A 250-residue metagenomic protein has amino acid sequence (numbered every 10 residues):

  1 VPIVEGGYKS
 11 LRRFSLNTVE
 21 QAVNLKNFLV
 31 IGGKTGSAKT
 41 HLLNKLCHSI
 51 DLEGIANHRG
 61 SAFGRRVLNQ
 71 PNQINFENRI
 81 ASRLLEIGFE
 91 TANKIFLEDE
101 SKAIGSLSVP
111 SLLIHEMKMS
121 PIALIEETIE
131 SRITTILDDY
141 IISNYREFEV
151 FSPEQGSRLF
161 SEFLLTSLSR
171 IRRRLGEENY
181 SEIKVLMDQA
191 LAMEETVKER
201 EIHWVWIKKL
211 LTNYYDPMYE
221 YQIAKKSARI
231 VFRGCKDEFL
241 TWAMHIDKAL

Functional and structural regions predicted by a protein language model:
V1-S10, F14: Thiolate-centered catalytic microenvironments shared by cysteine-dependent enzyme domains
I3, F28-V30, S49-D51, I122-L124 (+1 more regions): Conserved beta-strand scaffold positions in the cores of enzyme catalytic domains, especially in NTP/NDP-utilizing
G6, I31-K34, L52, L97-E100 (+1 more regions): Short His-Asn-centered micro-motif
L11-L16, R59-R65, R132-T135: Short, charged, surface-exposed secondary-structure boundary motifs
V19-K26: Phosphate-binding P-loop
N27-L46: Glycine-rich phosphate-binding P-loop
C47-M117: Conserved nucleotide-sensing/catalytic segment adjacent to the nucleotide-binding pocket in NTP-handling enzymes
H115-L250: Conserved NTP phosphate-binding and transfer environment spanning the P-loop NTPase/kinase superfamily
